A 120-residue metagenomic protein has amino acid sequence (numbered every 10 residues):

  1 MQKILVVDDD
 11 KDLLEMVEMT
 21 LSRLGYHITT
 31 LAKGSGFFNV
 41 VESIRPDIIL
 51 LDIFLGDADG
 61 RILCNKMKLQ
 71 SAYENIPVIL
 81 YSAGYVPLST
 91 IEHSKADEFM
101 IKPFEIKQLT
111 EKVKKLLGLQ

Functional and structural regions predicted by a protein language model:
L14, G56, N65, K102: The feature encodes the CheY-like receiver
E15-R23: Charged docking surfaces used in two-component/phosphorelay signaling
G25-K33, V40: Short hydrophobic/Thr-rich beta-strand motif most characteristic of the beta2 strand and flanking loop of CheY-like
K33, D59-I62: Acidic catalytic/metal-coordinating carboxylates
D52: Active-site residues of response regulator receiver
R61-A72: Short amphipathic alpha-helix used as the core "switch/output" element in two-component signaling
I62, G84-I101, K107-E111: Alpha4 helix (beta4-alpha4-beta5 surface) of REC/receiver domains from two-component response regulators
